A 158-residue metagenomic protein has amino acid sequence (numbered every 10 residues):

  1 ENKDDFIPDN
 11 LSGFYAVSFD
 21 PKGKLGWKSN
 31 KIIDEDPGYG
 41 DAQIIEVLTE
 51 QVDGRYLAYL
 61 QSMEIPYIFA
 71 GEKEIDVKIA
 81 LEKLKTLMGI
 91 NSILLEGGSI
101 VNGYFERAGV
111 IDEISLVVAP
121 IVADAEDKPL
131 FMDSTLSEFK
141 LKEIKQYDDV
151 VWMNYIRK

Functional and structural regions predicted by a protein language model:
E1-K158: Enzymes that bind and transform nitrogen-containing heteroaromatic metabolites
